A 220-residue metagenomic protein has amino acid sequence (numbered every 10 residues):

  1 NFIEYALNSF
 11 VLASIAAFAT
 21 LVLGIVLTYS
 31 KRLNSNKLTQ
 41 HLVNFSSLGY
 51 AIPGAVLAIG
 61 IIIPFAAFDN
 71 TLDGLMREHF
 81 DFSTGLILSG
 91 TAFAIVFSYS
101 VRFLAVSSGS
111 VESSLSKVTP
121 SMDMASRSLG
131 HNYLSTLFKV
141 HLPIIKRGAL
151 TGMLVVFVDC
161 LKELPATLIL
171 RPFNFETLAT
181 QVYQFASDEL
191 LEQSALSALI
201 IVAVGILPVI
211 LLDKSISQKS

Functional and structural regions predicted by a protein language model:
N1, L161, T167-I210, S217: Interhelical loop and adjacent transmembrane-helix boundary motif in polytopic membrane transport permeases
N1-F18, N34-N36, D188-E189: Periplasmic/extracellular loop-to-transmembrane helix junction in inner-membrane transport proteins
V26-I61, F65: Cytoplasmic-entry segments and transmembrane alpha-helices of multi-pass inner-membrane transporters
S30-K31, S35-L38, E112-R127, H131 (+4 more regions): C-terminal transmembrane helix and the adjacent membrane-cytosol boundary/short C-terminal tail of inner/organellar
L38, A58-S100, L134, L170-F173: Membrane-interfacial helix termini and adjacent extracytoplasmic/periplasmic loops of multi-pass transporters
L48, I52-G54, V101, S108-V111 (+4 more regions): Transmembrane alpha-helices
G85-R127, M153: Membrane-cytosol interface at the C-terminal ends of specific transmembrane alpha-helices in multi-pass membrane
